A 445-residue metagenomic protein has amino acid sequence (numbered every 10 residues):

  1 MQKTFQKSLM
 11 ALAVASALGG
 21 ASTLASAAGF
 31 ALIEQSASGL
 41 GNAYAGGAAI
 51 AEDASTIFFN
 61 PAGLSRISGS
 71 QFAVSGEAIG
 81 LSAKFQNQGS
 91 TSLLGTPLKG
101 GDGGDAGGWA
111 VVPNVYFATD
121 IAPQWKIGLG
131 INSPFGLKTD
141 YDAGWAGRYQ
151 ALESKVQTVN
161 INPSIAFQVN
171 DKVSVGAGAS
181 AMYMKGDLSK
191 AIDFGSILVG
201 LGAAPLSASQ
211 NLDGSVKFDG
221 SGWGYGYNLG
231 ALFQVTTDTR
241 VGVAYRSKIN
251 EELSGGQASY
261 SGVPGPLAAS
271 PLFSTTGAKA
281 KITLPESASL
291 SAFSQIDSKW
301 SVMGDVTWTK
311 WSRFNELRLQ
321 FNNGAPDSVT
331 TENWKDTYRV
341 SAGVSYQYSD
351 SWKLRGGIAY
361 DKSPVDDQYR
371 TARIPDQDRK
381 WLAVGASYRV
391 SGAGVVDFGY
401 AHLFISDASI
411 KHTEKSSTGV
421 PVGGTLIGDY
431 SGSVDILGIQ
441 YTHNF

Functional and structural regions predicted by a protein language model:
M1-A27: Gram-negative bacterial Sec-dependent N-terminal signal peptides
A28-G39, A43, G47, F85 (+2 more regions): Outer-membrane beta-barrel porins/channels
N42, I57-N60, V74: Short hydrophobic motif
A45-G47, Q71-G80: Short strand-turn segments of transmembrane beta-barrel domains in outer membranes, especially the first one or two
A48, D53-F58, A62-L64: Periplasmic N-terminal accessory/gating domains of Gram-negative outer-membrane beta-barrel systems
G63-L64, A78-S82: Short active-site-proximal "capping" loops at secondary-structure junctions
